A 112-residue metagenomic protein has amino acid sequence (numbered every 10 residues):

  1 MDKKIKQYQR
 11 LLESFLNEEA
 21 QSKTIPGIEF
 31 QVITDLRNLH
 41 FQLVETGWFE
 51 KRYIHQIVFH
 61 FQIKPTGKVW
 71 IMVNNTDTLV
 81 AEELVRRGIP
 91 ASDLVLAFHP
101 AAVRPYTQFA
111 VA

Functional and structural regions predicted by a protein language model:
M1-A112: Terminal domain-initiation and capping elements
